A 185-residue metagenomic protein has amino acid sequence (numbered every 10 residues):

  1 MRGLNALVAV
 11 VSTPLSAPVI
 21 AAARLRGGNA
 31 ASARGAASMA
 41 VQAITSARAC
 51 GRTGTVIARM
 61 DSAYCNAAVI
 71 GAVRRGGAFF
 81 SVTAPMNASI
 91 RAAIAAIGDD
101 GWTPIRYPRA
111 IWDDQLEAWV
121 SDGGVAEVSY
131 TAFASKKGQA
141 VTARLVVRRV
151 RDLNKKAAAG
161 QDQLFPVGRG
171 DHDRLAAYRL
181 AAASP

Functional and structural regions predicted by a protein language model:
M1-G51: Electropositive, glycine- and tryptophan-enriched low-complexity nucleic-acid-binding patches
R26-G28, A63-C65, P85-N87: Active-site beta-loop-alpha junctions enriched in small/polar residues
A49-V56, R75-G76: Short, surface-exposed connector motifs at secondary-structure boundaries
G54-C65: Acidic/histidine-rich, metal-coordinating catalytic segments
A67, G71, R91: Alpha-helical elements of the RecA-like P-loop NTPase motor core of helicases
I70-A78: Short, surface-exposed basic-aromatic patches at helix termini and helix-loop junctions that form
S81-P185: An anionic, glycine-rich sequence signature occurring as long contiguous blocks
